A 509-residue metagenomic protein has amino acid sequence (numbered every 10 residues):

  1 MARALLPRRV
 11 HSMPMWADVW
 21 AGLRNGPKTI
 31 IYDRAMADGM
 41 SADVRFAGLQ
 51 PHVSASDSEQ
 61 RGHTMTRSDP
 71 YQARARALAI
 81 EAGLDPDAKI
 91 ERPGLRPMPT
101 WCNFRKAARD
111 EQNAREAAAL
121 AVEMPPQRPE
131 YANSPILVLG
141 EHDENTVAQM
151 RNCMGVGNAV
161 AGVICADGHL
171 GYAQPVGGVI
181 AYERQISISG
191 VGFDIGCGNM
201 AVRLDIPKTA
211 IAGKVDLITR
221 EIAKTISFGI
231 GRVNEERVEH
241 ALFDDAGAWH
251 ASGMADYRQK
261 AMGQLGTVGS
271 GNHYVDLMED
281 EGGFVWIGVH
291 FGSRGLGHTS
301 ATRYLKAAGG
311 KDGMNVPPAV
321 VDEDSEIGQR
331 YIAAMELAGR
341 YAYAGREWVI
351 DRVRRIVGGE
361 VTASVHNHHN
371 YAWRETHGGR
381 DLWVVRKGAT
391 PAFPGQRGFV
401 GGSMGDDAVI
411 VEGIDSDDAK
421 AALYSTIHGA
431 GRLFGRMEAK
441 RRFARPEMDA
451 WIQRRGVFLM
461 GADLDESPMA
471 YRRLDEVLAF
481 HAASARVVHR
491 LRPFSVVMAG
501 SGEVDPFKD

Functional and structural regions predicted by a protein language model:
R3-A119: Intrinsically disordered, low-complexity, basic-enriched segments
H11, G48, D57, P207 (+2 more regions): N-terminal low-complexity, intrinsically disordered patches enriched in charged
V53, L95-R96, H240-A246, V497-V504: Amphipathic alpha-helical surface "interface" segments used for docking/oligomerization or membrane association within
A117-A148, G157-V163, Y172-V176, I180 (+3 more regions): Domain-length cofactor-binding catalytic modules of enzymes
G190-A248: A generic, well-ordered mixed alpha/beta core segment in the N-terminal half of proteins
